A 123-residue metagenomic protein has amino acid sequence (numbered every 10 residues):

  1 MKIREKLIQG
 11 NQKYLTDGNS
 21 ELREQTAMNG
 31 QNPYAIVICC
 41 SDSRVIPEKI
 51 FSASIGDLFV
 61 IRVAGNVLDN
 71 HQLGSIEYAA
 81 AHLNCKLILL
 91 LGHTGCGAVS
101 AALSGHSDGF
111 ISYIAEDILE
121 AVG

Functional and structural regions predicted by a protein language model:
M1-P33, G56, G65-L83, G97-G123: Divalent-metal-activated hydrolytic enzyme cores
V37, I61, L90: Divalent metal-coordination and catalytic microenvironments
C39-R44, A64-V67: Short glycine-enriched loops at secondary-structure junctions
V45-I46, A98: Phosphate- and divalent-cation-binding pockets in alpha/beta enzyme and binding domains that engage nucleotide-derived
I46-F51, Q72: Short, glycine/acidic-enriched capping/hinge loops at junctions between secondary-structure elements
S52-V60: Short helix-loop-beta junction
K86: Short acidic/polar active-site loop segments enriched in Thr and Asp
L89-G95: Histidine-centered catalytic micro-motifs
